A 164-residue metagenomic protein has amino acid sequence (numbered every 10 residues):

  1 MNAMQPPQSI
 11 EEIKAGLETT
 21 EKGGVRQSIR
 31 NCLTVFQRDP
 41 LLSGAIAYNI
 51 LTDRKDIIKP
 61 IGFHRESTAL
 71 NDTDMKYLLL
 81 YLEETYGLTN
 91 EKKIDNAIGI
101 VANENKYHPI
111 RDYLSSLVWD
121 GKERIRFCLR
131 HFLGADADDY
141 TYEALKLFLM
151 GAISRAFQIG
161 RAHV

Functional and structural regions predicted by a protein language model:
M1-R124, D138-E143: N-terminal nucleic-acid engagement/recognition segments and initiation subdomains in replication, restriction
Y113, C128-H131, R155: Solvent-exposed, amphipathic alpha-helical segments
R124-D136: A short, surface-exposed helix-loop junction/capping segment
D136-F157: N-terminal pre-Walker A segment at the start of P-loop NTPase domains
A162-V164: Conserved small/polar residues in nucleotide/adenosyl-binding loops
